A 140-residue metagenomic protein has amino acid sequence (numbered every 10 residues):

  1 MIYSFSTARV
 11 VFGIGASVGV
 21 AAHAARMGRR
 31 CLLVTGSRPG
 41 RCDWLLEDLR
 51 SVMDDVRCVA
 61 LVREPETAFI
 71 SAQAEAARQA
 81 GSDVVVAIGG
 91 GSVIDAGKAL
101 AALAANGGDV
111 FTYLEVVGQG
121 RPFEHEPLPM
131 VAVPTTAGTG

Functional and structural regions predicted by a protein language model:
M1-V84: ATP/NTP phosphate-donor binding region
A68-G140: Glycine/threonine-rich beta-strand-loop-alpha-helix active-site module that forms ligand/phosphate-binding
